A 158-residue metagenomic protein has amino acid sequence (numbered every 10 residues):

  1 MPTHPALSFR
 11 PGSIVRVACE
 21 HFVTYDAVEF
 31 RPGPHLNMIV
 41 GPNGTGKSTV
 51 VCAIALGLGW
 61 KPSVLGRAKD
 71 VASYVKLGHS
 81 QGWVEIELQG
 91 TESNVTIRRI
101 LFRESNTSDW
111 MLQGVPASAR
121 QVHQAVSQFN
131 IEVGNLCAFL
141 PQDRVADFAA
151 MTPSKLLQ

Functional and structural regions predicted by a protein language model:
M1-M111, V115-R120, G134-N135, F139: Extreme N-terminal "head/tail" segments of very large remodeling/mechanoenzyme assemblies
I39, Q124-I131: Short, surface-exposed, low-complexity cationic segments
I97, Q121-A125, L156: Hydrophobic side chains in well-ordered alpha-helices
Q128, C137-Q158: Extended, Lys/Glu-rich alpha-helical coiled-coil stalks
